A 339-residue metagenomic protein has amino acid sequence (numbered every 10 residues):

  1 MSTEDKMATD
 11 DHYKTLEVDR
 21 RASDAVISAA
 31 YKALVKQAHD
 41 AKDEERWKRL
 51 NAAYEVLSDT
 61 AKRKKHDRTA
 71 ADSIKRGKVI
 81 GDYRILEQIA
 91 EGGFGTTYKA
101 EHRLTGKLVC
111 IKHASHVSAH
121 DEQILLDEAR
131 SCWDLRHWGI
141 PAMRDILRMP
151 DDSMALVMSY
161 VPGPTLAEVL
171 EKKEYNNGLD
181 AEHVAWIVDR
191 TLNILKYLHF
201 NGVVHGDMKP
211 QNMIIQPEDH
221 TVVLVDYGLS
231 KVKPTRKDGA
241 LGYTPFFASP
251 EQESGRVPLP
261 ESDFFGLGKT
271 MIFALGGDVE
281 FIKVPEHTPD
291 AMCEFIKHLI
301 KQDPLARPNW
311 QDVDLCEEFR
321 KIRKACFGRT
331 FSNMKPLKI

Functional and structural regions predicted by a protein language model:
L86-G93, T97: Protein kinase glycine-rich loop
S118-D134: AlphaC helix of the eukaryotic protein kinase fold
A142-M154: Short beta-strand micro-motifs within the conserved protein kinase catalytic domain, predominantly in the N-lobe
D151-T165, V169: Conserved short submotifs of the Hanks-type protein kinase catalytic core that shape the nucleotide-binding pocket
I187-V188: Activation segment signature within eukaryotic-like protein kinase domains
H199-I215: Catalytic-loop of the protein kinase fold
D238-E251: Conserved activation segment of eukaryotic-like protein kinases, specifically the C-terminal portion of the activation
